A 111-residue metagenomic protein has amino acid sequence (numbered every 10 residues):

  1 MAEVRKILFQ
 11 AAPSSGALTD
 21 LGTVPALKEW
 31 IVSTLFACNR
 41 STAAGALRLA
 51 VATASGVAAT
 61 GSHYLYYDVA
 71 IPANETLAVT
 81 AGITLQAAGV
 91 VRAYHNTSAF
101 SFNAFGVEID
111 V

Functional and structural regions predicted by a protein language model:
M1-W30, T34, Q86, Y94-V111: C-terminal interaction-tip segments
A37-T42, N96: Short solvent-exposed strand-capping/beta-turn motif centered on an Asx-Ser/Thr pair
R40-A43, A54-V57: Acidic glycine-/aspartate-rich tracts in secreted/extracellular proteins
G45, L65-Y67, F100: Short beta-strand segments
L47-L49, V91-A93: Hydrophobic beta-strand residues in large extracellular and virion-surface proteins
R48-A52, N103-F105: Beta-strand signatures of extracellular beta-sandwich domains
S55-V90: Intrinsically disordered, low-complexity Pro/Gly/Ser/Thr-rich segments with frequent PxxP/GP/PP motifs and embedded
